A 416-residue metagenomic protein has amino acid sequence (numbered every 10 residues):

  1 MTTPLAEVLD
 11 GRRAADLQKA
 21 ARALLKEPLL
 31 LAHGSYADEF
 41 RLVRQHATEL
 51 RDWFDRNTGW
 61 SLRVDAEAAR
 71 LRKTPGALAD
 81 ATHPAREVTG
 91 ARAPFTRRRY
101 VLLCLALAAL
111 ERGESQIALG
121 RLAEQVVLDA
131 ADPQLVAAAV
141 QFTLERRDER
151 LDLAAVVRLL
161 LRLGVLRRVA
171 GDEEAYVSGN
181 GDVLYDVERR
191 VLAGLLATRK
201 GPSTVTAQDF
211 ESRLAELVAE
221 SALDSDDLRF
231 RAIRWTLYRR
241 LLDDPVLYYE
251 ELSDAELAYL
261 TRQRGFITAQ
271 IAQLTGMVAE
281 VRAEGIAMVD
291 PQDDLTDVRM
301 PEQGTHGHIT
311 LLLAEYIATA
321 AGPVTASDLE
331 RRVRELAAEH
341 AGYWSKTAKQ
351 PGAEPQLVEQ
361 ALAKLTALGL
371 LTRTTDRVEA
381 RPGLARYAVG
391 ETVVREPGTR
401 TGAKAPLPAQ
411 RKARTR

Functional and structural regions predicted by a protein language model:
M1-A91, G171-Y185, R189-Q292: Eukaryotic partner-binding/assembly regions in large regulatory complexes
D16-Q18, F40-V43, A91-Y100, D148 (+2 more regions): Short, low-complexity cationic-aromatic patches
A21, L25-R41, G113-Q141, L247 (+1 more regions): Short acidic, hydrophobic short linear motifs in intrinsically disordered regions
Q45-W53, L144-R162, Q350-K364: Short amphipathic alpha-helical interaction segments
T58-L62, A155-V157, L161-D172, G276-E280 (+2 more regions): A short, conserved structural fragment
T96-G120, T305-V324: Positively charged, polyanion-binding regions of nucleic-acid-associated proteins
A106-D186: Internal, well-ordered domain-core segments that constitute the primary functional module of diverse proteins
S225, R229-R416: Hydrophobic multi-pass inner-membrane translocation pores used for secretion and envelope-lipid/glycan export
